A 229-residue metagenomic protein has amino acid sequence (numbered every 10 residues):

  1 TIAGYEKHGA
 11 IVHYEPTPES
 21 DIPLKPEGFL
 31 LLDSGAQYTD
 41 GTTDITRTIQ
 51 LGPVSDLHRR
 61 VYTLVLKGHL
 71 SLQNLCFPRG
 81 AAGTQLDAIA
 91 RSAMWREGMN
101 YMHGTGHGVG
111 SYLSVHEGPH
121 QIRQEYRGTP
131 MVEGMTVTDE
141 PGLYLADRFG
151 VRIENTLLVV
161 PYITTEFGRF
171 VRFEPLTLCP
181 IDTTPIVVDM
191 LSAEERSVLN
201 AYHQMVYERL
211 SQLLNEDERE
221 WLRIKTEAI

Functional and structural regions predicted by a protein language model:
T1-I229: Active-site neighborhoods and metal-handling regions in enzymes and metal-associated proteins
